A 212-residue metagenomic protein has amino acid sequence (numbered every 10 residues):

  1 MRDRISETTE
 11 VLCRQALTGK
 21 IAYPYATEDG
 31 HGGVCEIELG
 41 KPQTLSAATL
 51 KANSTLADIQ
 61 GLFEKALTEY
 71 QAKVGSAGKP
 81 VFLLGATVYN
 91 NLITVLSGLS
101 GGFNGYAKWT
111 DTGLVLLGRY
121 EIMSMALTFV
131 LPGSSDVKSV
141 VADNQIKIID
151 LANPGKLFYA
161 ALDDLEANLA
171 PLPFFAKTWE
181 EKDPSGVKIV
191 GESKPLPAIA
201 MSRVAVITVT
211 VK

Functional and structural regions predicted by a protein language model:
M1-E38, A72-L83, S185-G191: Long, contiguous amphipathic alpha-helices that act as assembly "spine/axial" helices in icosahedral shell and virion
D3, L116-M123, S185-L196: Low-complexity, flexible helical/coil segments
E7, V88-N90, P195: Short loop/turn segments at secondary-structure transitions that flank enzyme active sites
T27, T68, K138-V140: N-terminal short leaders/motifs
G30-G105: Extended, solvent-exposed, turn-rich assembly/linker loops in the middle of proteins
Y70-S76, I148-D150, T178-E181, P197-I199: A general structural signal for short secondary-structure junctions and capping/turn motifs
A72-K156: Extended oligomerization regions of viral-like shell subunits
P154-K212: Hydrophobic, glycine-enriched assembly/anchoring segments
